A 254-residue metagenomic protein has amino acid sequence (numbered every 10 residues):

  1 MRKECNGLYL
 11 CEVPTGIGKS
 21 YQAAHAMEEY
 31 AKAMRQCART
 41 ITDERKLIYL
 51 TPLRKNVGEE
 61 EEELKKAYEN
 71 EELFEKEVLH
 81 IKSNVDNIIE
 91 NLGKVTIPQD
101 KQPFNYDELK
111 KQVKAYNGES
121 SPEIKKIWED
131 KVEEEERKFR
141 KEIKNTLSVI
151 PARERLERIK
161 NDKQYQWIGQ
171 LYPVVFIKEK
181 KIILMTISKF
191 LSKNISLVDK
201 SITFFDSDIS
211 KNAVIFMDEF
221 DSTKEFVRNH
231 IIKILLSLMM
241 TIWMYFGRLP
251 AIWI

Functional and structural regions predicted by a protein language model:
M1-E12: Conserved pre-motif I regulatory segment
R2-E4, Y30-T42, A67-E72, L197-D208: Alpha-helix termini
N6, T42-E44, K180: Short, high-confidence coil segments that cap the C-terminus of an alpha-helix and link into the following beta-strand
L10, I48-T51, L79-I81, I182-T186 (+1 more regions): A structural signal for short, well-ordered beta-strand segments and their strand-loop junctions that often border
C11, G16-S20, K144, V149-T186: Active-site periphery "cap/insert" segments of enzyme catalytic domains
C11-T15, R45-P52, Y172-F176, D208 (+1 more regions): Conserved aromatic-histidine-acidic binding/catalytic patches
T15, S20-H25, A38-E69, L73-E157 (+2 more regions): Conserved Walker A/P-loop ATP-binding site and its immediately adjacent core in helicase/helicase-like ATPase domains
H25-E29, E62, K163-K181, T186-I254: Signature of the SF2 helicase/ATPase Hel1-core->accessory helical subdomain module
